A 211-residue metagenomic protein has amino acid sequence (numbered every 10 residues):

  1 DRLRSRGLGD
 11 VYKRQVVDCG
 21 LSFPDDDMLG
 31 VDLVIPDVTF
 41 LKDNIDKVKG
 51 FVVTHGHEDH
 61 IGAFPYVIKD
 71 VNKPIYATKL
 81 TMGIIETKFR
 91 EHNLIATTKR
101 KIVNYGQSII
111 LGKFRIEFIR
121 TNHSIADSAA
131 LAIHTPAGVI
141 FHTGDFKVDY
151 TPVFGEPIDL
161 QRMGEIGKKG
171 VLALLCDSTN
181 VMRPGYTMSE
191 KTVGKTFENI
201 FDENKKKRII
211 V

Functional and structural regions predicted by a protein language model:
R6, D10-V52, H57-V211: His/Asp/Glu-rich metal-coordinating catalytic cores of metallo-dependent phosphodiesterases/hydrolases acting on
